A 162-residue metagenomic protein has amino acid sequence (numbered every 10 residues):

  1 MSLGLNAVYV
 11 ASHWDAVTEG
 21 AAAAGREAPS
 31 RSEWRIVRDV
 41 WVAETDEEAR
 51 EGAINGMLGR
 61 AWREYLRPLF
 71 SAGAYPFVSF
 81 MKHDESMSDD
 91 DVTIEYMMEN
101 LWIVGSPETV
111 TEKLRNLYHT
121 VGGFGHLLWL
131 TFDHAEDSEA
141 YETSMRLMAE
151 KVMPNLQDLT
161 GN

Functional and structural regions predicted by a protein language model:
M1-N162: Active-site-adjacent structural elements that line small-molecule/cofactor binding pockets in enzymes
